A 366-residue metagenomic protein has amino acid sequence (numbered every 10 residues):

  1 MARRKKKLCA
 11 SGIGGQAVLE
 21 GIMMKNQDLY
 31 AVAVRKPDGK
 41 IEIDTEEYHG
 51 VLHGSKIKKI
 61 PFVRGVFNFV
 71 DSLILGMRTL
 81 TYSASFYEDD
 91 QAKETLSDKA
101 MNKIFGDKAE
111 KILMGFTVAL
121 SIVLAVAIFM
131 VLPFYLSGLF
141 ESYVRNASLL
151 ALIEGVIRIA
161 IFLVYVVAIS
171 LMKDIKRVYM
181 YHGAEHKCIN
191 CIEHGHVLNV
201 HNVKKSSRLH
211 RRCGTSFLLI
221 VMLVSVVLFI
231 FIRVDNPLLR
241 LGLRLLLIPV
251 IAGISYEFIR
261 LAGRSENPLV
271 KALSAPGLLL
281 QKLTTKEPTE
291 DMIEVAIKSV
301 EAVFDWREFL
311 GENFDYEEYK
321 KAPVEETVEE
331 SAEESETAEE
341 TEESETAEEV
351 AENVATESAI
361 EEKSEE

Functional and structural regions predicted by a protein language model:
M1-E88: Divalent-cation
A2-G14, V18, I22-M24, V144 (+5 more regions): Polar-ligand-bearing catalytic/cofactor-coordination segments of membrane-embedded or membrane-tethered inner-membrane
R4-V18, H53-K59, D98-M114, V200-S206: Cytosolic juxtamembrane amphipathic/interface segments immediately preceding and feeding into a transmembrane helix
Y48-H49, H53-K56, G65-F69, G76-E94 (+5 more regions): Multi-pass alpha-helical transmembrane bundle typical of ion/small-solute transporters and intramembrane aspartyl
V51-I57, Y82-K111, V324, E330-E336: Cytosolic regulatory modules rich in charged/polar residues
Y82, S121-N146, V221-L245, P249-A252 (+1 more regions): Juxtamembrane "helix exit" motif at the C-terminal ends of alpha-helical transmembrane segments in multi-pass membrane
D98-K108, L136-I153, I232-G242, L261-K271 (+1 more regions): Membrane interface segments of multi-pass transport proteins and intramembrane proteases
L113-F129, H210-V221: Select subsegments of transmembrane alpha-helices in polytopic membrane proteins, especially boundary-proximal
